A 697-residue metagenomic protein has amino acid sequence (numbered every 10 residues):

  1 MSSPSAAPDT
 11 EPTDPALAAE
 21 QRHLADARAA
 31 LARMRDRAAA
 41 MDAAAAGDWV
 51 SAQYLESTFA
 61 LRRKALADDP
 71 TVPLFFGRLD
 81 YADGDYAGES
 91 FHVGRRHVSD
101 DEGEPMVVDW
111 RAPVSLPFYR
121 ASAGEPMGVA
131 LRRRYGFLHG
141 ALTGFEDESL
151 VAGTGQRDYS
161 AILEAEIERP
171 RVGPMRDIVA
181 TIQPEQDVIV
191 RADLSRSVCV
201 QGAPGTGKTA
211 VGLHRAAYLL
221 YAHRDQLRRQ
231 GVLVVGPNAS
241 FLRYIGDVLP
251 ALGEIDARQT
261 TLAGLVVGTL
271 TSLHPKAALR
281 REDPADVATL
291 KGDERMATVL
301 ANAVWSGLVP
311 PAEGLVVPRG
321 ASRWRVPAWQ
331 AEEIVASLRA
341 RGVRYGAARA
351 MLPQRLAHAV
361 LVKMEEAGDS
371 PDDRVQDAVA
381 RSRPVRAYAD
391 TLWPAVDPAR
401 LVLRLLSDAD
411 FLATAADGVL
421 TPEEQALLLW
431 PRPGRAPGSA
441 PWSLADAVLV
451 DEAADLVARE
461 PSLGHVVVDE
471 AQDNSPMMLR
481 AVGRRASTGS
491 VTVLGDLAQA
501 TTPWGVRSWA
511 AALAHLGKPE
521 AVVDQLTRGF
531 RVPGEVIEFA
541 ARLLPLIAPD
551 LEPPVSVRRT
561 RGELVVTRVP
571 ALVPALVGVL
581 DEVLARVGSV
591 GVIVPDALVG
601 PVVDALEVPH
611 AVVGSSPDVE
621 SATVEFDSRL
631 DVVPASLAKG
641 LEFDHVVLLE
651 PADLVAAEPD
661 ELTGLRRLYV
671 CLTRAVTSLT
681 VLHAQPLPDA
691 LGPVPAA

Functional and structural regions predicted by a protein language model:
M1-V179, Q183-V188, D689, A697: Extended, charged low-complexity regulatory segments
S2-M34, A38-M41, G155-D158, L163-L279 (+6 more regions): P-loop NTPase Walker
S99, L220-V466, Q472-A481, G489 (+3 more regions): Alpha-helical nucleic-acid-binding subdomain of P-loop helicases immediately C-terminal to the Walker A/P-loop
P174, I178, K208-G212, L352 (+3 more regions): Phosphate/oxyanion-binding active-site loops and adjacent basic polyanion-contact surfaces
I182, V467-V468: Short hydrophobic beta-strand that contains or immediately precedes a catalytic carboxylate
Q183, D187-L194, A217, D390 (+3 more regions): Amphipathic, well-packed alpha-helical segments that form the structural scaffold of globular domains
G205, D293, Y345, R349 (+4 more regions): Short beta->alpha junction loops/turns
D225-Q226, Q230, A239-L273, L279-R280 (+3 more regions): Conserved helicase motor core of SF1/SF2 NTP-dependent helicases
